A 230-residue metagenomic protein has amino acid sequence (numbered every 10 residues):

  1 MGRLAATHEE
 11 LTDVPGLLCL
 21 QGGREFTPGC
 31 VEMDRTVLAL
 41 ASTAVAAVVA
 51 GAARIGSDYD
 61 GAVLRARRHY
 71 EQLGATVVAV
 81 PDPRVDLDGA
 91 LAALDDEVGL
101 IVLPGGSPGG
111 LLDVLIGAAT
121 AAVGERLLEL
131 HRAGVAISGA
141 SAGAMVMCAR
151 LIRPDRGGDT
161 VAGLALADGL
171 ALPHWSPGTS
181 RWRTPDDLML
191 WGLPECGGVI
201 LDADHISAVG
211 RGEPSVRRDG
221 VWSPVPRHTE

Functional and structural regions predicted by a protein language model:
G2-T43, V48-L64, R68-E71, L151-E230: C-terminal and late-domain segments of enzyme folds
C19, A79-V80, V102-L103, I137-A140 (+1 more regions): General beta-strand structural signal in soluble alpha/beta enzymes
C30, P83-R84, A119-T120: A conditional alpha-helix N-cap/helix-loop micro-motif detector
E32, T36, G89-A90, R126: A short acidic, amphipathic alpha-helical/loop segment
S42-A46, E97-V98, G134: A general structural motif
A53-I116: Portal/gating segments that form or line small-molecule/metal binding sites
L103-T179: Class I SAM-dependent methyltransferase SAM-binding "motif I" and its flanking Rossmann-like core
